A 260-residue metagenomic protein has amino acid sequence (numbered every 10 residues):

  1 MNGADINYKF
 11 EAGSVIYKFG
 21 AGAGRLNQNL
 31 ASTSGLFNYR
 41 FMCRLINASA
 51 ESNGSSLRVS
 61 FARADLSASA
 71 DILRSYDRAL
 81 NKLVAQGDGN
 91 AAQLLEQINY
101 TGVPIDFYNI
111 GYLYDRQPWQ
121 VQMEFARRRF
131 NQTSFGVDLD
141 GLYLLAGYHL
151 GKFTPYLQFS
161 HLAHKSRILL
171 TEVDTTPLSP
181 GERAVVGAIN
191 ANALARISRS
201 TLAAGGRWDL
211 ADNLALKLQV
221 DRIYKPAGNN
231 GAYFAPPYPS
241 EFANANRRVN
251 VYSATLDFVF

Functional and structural regions predicted by a protein language model:
M1-S49, Q93: Surface-exposed coil loops of outer-membrane beta-barrel proteins
A4, F19, I46, L57 (+3 more regions): A broad, low-specificity signal marking well-ordered, structured residues that form hydrophobic/aromatic
S14-K18, S56, Q120-V121: Short, structured loop/turn "capping" segments at alpha-beta junctions
V15-Y17, A64-S69, Y156, L169-L170: A general structural signal for short secondary-structure boundary/capping elements
G24-L26, A62-A64, S160: Active-site beta-loop-alpha junctions enriched in small/polar residues
Q28-L30, S67-A68, P226-A227: Short catalytic/ligand-binding loop motif for oxyanion handling, primarily in non-cytosolic enzymes, centered on
G35-A79: Loop-centered beta-sheet repeat module
D77-F260: Outer-membrane beta-barrel pore domains
